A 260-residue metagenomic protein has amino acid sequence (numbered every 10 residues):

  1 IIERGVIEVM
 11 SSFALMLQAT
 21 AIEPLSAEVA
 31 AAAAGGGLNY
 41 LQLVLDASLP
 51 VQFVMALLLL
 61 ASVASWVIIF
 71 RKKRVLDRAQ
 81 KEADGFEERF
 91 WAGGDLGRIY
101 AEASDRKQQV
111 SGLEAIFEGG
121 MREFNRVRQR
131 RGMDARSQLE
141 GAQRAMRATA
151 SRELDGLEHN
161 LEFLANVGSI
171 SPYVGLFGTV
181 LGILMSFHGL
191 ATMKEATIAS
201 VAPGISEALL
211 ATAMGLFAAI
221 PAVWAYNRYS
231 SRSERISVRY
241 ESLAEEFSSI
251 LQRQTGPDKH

Functional and structural regions predicted by a protein language model:
R4-D46: Short, strongly hydrophobic alpha-helical membrane anchors
G36-Q52, G156-E162, N166-S169: Juxtamembrane loop-transmembrane helix junctions in multi-pass integral membrane proteins, especially the extracellular
Y40-K72: Hydrophobic alpha-helical transmembrane segments
S48, W66, I99, F117 (+3 more regions): Residue-level signature of catalytic and energy-coupling elements of molecular machines, predominantly ATP/GTP-dependent
V54-L57, A61-A64, S171-V174, G178-L181 (+1 more regions): Residue-level signal for the membrane-embedded core of alpha-helical transmembrane segments, especially mid-helix
Q80-V174, I183-T197, W224-H260: Predominantly long cytosolic amphipathic alpha-helical stalk/bundle segments
K194-A208: Hydrophobic alpha-helical transmembrane segments and adjacent short intramembrane/lumenal linkers of inner/organellar
A208-A222: Hydrophobic alpha-helical transmembrane segments of polytopic membrane proteins
